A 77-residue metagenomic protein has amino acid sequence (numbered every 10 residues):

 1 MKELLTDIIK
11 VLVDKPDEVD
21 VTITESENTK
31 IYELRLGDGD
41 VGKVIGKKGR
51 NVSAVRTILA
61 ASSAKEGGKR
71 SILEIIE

Functional and structural regions predicted by a protein language model:
M1-K43, N51-E77: RNA-contacting regions in translation and RNA-metabolism proteins, encompassing KH/S1 modules where present
